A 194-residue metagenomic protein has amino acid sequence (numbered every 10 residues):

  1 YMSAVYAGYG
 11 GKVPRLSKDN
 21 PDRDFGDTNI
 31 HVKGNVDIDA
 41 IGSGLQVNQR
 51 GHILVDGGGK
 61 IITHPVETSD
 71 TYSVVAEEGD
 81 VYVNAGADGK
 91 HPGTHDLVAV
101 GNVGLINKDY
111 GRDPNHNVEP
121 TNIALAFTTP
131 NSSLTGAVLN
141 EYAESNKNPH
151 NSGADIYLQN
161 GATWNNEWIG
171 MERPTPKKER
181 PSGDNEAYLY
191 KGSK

Functional and structural regions predicted by a protein language model:
Y1-K194: Long, low-complexity, polar and repeat-rich extracellular regions of very large Gram-negative surface proteins
